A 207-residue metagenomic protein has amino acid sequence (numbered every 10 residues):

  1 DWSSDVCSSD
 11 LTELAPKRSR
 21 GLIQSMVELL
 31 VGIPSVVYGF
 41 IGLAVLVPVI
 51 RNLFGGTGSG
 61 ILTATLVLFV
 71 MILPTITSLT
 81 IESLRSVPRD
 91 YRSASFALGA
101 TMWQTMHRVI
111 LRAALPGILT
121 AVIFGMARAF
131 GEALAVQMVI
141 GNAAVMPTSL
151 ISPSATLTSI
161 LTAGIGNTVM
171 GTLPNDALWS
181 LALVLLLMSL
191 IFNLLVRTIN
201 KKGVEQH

Functional and structural regions predicted by a protein language model:
D1-S8: Short, small-residue-biased leader/transition segments that mark boundaries at the very start of proteins
D10-G42, L79, Q206-H207: Cytoplasmic-entry segments and transmembrane alpha-helices of multi-pass inner-membrane transporters
S19-M26, S59-L62, F69, L73 (+7 more regions): Alpha-helical membrane-protein architecture signal
M26-I33, L46, L66-I76, M126-F130 (+2 more regions): Hydrophobic transmembrane alpha-helices
E28-L68: Generic hydrophobic transmembrane alpha-helix motif, especially the helices
L79-T80, F96, M102-I140: Transmembrane alpha-helices
I81-R85, R89, F96, G166-H207: C-terminal transmembrane helix and the adjacent membrane-cytosol boundary/short C-terminal tail of inner/organellar
V136-L186: Interhelical loop and adjacent transmembrane-helix boundary motif in polytopic membrane transport permeases
